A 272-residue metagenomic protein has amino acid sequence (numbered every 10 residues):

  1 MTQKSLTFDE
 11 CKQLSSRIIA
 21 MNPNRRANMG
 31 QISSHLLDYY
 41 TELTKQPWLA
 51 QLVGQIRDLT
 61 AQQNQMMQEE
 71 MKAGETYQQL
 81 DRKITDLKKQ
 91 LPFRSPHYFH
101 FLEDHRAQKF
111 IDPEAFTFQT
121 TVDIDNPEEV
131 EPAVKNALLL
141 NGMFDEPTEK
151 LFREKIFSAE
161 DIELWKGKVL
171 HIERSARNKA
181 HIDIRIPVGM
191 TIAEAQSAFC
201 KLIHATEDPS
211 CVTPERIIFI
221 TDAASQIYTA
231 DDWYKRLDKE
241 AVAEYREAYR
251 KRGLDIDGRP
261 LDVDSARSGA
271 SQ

Functional and structural regions predicted by a protein language model:
M1-F118, E128, L139, K150-L151 (+2 more regions): DNA replication initiation on ssDNA origins
E10-C11, I19-N22, D38, E103-P132 (+1 more regions): DNA replication initiation modules
Q46, E75, M143-F144, I162 (+3 more regions): Short aromatic/hydrophobic-glycine micro-motifs
K72, S175, D255: Acidic surface patches and DE-rich sequence motifs
F93-L102, E160-E163, Q196-C200: A short linear-motif detector with a strong N-terminal bias
R106-I111, K150, I156-A176, A205-P209: Catalytic micro-motifs at enzyme active sites that drive phosphoryl/nucleotidyl and oxygen chemistry
D125-L164: Short amphipathic alpha-helix segments
L164-T191, I217-T221: Histidine-centered divalent-metal-coordination microenvironment in nucleic-acid enzymes
